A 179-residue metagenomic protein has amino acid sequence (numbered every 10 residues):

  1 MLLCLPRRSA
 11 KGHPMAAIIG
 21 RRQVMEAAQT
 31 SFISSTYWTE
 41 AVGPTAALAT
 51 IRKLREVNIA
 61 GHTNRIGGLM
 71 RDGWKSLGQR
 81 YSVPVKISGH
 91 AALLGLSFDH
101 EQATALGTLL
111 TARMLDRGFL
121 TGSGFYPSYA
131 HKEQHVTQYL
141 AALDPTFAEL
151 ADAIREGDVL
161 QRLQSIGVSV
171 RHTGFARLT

Functional and structural regions predicted by a protein language model:
M1-T179: Conserved N-terminal phosphate-binding loop of PLP-dependent enzymes in the Aspartate aminotransferase
